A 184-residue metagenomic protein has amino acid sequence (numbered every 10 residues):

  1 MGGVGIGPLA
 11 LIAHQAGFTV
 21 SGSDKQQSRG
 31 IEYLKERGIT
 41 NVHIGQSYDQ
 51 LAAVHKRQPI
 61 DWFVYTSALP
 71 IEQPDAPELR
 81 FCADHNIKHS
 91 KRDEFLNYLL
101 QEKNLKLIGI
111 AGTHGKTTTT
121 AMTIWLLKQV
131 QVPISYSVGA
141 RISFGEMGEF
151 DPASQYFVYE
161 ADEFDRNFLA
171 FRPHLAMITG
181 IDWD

Functional and structural regions predicted by a protein language model:
M1-K91: N-terminal leader/targeting and accessory segments in enzymes
I12, L51-V54, I71-D184: Phosphate-binding loop of NTP-binding sites
